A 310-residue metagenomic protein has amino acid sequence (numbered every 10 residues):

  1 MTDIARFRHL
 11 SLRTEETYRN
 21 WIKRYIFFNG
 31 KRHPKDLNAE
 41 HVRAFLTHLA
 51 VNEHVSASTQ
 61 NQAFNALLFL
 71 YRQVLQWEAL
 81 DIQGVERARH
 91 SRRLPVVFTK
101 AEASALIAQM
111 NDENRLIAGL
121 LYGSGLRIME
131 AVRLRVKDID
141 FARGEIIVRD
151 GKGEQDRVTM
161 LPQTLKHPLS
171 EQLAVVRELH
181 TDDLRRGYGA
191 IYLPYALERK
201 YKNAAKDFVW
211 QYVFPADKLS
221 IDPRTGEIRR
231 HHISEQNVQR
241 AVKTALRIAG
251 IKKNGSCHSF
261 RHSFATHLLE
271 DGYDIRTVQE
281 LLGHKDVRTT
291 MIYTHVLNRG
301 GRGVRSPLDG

Functional and structural regions predicted by a protein language model:
M1-G310: Conserved catalytic core of the tyrosine transesterase superfamily
